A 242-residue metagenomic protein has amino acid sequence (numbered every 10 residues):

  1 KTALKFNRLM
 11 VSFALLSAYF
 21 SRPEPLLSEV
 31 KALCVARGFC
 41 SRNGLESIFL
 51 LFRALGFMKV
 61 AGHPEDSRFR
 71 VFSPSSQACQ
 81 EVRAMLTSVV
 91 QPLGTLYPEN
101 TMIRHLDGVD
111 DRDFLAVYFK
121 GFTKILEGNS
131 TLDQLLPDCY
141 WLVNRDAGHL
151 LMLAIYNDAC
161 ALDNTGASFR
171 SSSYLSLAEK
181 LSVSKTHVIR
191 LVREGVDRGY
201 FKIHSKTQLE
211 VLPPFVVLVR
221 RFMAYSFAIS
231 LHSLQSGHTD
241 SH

Functional and structural regions predicted by a protein language model:
K1-S21, E29-S41, A54, P64 (+2 more regions): Intrinsic disorder/low-complexity detector
S12, Y174, K185-H204: Extended low-complexity acidic/polar segments
S21-R22, K59, L162, K202: Alpha-solenoid repeat scaffolds
F39-A54, S182-V196: Short amphipathic alpha-helical interaction segments
R53-H63, V196-K206: A short, conserved structural fragment
G62-V71, H204-F215: Short, Lys/Arg-rich nucleic-acid/phosphate-binding segment
G195, G199-F201, L209-M223: Compact recognition or signaling/catalytic modules
